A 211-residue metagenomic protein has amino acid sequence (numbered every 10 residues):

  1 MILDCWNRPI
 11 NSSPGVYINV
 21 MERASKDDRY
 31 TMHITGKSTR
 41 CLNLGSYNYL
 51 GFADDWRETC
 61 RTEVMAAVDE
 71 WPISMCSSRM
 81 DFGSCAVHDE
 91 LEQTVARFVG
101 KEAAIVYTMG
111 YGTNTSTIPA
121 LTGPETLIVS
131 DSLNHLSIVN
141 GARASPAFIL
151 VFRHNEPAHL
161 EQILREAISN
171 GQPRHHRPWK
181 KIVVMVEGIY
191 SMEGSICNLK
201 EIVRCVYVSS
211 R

Functional and structural regions predicted by a protein language model:
M1-Y47: Conserved N-terminal helix/loop that builds the PLP phosphate-binding region of the aspartate aminotransferase-like
I10-K26, T59-G110: Conserved N-terminal alpha-helix of the aminotransferase class I/II PLP-enzyme fold
N48, L150, H154-R211: Active-site phosphate-binding strand-loop segment of PLP-dependent enzymes
G51-F52, D81-C85, L136, A158 (+1 more regions): Short, small-residue-enriched loops and turns at beta-alpha junctions that line or gate enzyme active sites
T117-L136: Conserved PLP-anchoring active-site segment centered on the Schiff-base-forming lysine
P124, A144-P146, S209: Short, structured coil segments at secondary-structure junctions
L136-S145: Active-site-proximal loop->helix
